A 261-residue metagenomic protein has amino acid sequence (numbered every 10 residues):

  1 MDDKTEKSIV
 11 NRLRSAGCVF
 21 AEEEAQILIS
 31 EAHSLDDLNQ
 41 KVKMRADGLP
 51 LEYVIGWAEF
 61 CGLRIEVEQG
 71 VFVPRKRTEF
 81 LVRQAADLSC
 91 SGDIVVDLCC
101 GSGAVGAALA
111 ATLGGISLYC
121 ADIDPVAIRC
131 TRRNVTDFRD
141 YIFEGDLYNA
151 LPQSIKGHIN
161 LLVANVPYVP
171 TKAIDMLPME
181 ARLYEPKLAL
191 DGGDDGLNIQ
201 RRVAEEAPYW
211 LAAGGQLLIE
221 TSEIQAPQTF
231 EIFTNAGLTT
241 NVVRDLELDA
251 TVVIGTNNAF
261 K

Functional and structural regions predicted by a protein language model:
M1-D37: Non-catalytic accessory regions of SAM-dependent methyltransferases
E22-L88: Conserved AdoMet
L28, G48, T78, V105 (+6 more regions): Residue-level signal for inorganic ion chemistry
R64, S117, D140-Y141, T239-N241: Conserved beta-strand segments of alpha/beta enzyme cores
F80-M176: Conserved SAM/SAH cofactor-binding pocket of Class I
V166-I199: Mobile active-site "lid"/loop adjacent to the S-adenosyl-L-methionine
D194-T256: Conserved Class I SAM-dependent methyltransferase catalytic core
N258-K261: Flexible, glycine-/basic-rich loop-and-beta segments that form/coincide with the SAM-dependent methyltransferase
